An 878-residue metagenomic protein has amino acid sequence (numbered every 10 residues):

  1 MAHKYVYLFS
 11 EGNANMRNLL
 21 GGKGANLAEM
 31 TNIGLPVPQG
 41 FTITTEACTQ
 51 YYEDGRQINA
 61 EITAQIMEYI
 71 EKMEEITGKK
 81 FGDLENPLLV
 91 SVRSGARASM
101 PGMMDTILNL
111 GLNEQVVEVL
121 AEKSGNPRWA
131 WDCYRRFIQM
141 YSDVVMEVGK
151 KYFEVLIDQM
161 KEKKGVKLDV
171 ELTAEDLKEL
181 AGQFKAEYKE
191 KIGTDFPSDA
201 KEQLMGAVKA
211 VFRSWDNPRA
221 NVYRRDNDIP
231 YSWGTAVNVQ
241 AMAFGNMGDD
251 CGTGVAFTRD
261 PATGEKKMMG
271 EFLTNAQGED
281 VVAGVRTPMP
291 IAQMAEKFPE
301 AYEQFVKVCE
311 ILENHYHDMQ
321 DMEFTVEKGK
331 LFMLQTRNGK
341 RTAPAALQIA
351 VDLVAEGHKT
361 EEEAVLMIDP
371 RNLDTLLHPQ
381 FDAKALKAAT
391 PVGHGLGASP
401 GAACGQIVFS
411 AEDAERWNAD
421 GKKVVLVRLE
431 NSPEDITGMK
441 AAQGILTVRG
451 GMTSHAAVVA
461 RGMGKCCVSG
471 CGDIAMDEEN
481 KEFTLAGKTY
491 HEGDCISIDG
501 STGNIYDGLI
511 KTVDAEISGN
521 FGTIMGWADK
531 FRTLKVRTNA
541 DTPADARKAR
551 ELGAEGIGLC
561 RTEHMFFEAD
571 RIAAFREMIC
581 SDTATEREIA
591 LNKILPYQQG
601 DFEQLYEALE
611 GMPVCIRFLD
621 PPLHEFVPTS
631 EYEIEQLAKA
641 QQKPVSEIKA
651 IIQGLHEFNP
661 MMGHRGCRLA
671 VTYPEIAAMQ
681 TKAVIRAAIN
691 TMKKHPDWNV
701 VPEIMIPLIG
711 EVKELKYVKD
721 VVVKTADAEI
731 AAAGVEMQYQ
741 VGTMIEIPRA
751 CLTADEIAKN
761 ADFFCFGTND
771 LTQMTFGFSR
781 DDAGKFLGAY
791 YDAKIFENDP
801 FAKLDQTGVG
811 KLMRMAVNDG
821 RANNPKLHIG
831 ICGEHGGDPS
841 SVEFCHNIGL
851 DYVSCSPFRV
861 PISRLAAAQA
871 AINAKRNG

Functional and structural regions predicted by a protein language model:
M1-A389, R416, K422-V425, S432-T437 (+11 more regions): Nucleotide/phosphate-binding sheet-loop regions of phosphoryl- and nucleotidyl-transfer enzymes
F41, V448-G450, S469-G472, C560 (+2 more regions): Short beta->alpha connector loops at strand-helix junctions that form conserved, small/polar/Pro-enriched
R93, I517, W527-G878: Conserved alpha/beta-domain cores
V208, W215, L377-F409, T523-T538 (+1 more regions): Flexible inter-domain linker/hinge segments
N238, V408, V425-V427, L446 (+3 more regions): Structural motif
K330-F332, V425, L429-K440, G444 (+8 more regions): Glycine-rich phosphate/ribose-binding loops and adjacent secondary-structure elements that form binding surfaces
H394-E434, L485-T523: Extended, non-globular alpha-helical segments
